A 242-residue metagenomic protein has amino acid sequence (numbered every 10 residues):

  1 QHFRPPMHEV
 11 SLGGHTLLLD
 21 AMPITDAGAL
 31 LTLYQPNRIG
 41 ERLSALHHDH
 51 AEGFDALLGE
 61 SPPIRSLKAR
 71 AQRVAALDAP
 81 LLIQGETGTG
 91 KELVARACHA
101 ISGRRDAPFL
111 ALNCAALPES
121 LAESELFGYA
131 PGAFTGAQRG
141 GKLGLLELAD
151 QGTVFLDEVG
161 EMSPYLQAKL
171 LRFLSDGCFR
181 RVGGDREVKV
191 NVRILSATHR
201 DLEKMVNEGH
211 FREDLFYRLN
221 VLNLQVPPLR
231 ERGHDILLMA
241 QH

Functional and structural regions predicted by a protein language model:
Q1-A51: N-terminal accessory segments that target, anchor, or regulate ATP-driven/P-loop NTPase machines and associated
L19-P23, C114, V226-P228: Sensory input modules used in signal transduction, predominantly PAS/LOV/GAF but also related non-catalytic regulatory
D49-K189, R193-R200, M205, L229: AAA+ ATPase active-site-proximal loops
H99, A240-Q241: A conserved short alpha-helical segment within the catalytic HATPase_c
N223: Short beta-strand->loop micro-motif that forms the acidic, two-metal-ion catalytic signature in nucleotide-processing
G233-I236, A240: Conserved Sensor-2/SRH helix of P-loop NTPases
